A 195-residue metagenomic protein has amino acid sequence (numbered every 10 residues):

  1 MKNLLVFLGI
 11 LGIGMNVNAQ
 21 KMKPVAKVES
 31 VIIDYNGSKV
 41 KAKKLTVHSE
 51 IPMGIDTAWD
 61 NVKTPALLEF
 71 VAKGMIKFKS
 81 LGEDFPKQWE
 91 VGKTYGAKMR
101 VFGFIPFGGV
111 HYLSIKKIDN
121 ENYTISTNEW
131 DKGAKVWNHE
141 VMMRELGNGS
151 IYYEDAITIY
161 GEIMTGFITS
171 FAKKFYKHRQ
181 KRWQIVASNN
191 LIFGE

Functional and structural regions predicted by a protein language model:
M1-M22: Bacterial Sec-dependent N-terminal signal peptides
A19-E90: Hydrophobic ligand-binding cavity/cleft-lining segments
A42-E50, T94, N122, N138 (+1 more regions): Intrinsic-disorder/low-complexity, polar/charged segments enriched in Ser/Thr/Lys/Arg/Asp/Glu/Gln
V47-S49, V110-K117, N128-E129, N138-E145: Hydrophobic/aromatic beta-strand elements that line small-molecule binding cavities or substrate pockets in beta-rich
G54-D56, K116-N122, M142-Y152: A short, structured loop/turn motif at beta-sheet edges
F70, S80-K132, K181, N189: Glycine-rich portal/gate segments that line the openings of hydrophobic small-molecule binding cavities
S126-K174: Beta-strand/loop substructures that line and gate deep hydrophobic ligand-binding cavities in soluble
I185-E195: Short, highly charged C-terminal tails/helix-capping segments
